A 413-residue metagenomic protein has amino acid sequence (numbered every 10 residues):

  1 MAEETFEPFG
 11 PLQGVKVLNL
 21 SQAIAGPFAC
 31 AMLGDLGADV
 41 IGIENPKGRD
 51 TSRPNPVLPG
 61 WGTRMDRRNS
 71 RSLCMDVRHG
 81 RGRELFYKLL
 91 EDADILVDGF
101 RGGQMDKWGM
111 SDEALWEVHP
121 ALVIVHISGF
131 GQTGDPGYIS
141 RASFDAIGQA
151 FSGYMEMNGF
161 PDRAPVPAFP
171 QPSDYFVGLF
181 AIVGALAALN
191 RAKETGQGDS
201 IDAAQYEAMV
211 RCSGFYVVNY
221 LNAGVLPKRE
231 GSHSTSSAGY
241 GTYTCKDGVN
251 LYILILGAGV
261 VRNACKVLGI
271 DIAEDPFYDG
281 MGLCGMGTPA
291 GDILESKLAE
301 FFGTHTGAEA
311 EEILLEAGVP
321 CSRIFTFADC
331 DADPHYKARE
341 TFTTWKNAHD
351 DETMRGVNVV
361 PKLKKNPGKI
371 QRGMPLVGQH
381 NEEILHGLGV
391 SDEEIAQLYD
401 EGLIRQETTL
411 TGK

Functional and structural regions predicted by a protein language model:
M1-E194, L376, E382-K413: N-terminal helix-loop segment corresponding to the beta1-alpha1 unit of nucleotide/adenylate-binding folds
K47, G129-G131, Q205-V210, D247-V249 (+2 more regions): Glycine-rich beta-alpha junction loops
P54, Y138-I139, Y220-K228, L268 (+2 more regions): Short, surface-exposed loop/helix-turn segments at secondary-structure junctions that function as lids/hinges flanking
T63, E230-T235, G241-T242, D351-V357 (+1 more regions): Short Gly/Pro-enriched turn/cap motifs at secondary-structure boundaries
Q132-T133, D162-P172, K193-M209, V225-T235 (+1 more regions): Conserved Rossmann-fold dehydrogenase catalytic segment
E156-G159, G178-G198, R211, F215-A223 (+1 more regions): Oxidoreductase and adenylate-handling cofactor-binding alpha/beta cores
G239-A317, C321: Aromatic-enriched alpha-helical interface/lid elements that frame and gate functional surfaces
E316-Q371: A glycine-rich dinucleotide-binding beta-alpha-beta segment and adjacent secondary-structure elements that constitute
